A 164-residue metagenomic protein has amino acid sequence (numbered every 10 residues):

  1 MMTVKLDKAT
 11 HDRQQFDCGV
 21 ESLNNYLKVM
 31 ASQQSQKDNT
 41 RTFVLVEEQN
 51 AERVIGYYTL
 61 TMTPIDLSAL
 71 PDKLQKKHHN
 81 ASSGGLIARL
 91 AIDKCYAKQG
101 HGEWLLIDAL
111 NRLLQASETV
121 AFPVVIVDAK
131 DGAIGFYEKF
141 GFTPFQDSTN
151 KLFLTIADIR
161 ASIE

Functional and structural regions predicted by a protein language model:
M1-Q99, W104-I126, K130, I134-E164: Non-catalytic substrate-recognition and accessory regions of acyl/acetyltransferase enzymes
